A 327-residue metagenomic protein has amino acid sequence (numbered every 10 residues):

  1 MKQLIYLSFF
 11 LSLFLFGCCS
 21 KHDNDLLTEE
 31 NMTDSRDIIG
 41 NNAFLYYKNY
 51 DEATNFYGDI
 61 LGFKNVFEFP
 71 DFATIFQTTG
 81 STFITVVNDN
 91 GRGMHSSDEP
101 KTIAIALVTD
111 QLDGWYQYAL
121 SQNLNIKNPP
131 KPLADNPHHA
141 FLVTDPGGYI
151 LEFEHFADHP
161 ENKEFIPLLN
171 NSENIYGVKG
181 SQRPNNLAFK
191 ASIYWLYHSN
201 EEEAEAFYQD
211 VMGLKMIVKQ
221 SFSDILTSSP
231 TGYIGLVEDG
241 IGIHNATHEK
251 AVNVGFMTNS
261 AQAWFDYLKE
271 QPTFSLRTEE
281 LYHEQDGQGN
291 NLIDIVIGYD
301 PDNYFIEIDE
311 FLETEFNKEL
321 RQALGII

Functional and structural regions predicted by a protein language model:
K2-F9: Sec-dependent signal peptide recognition, specifically the positively charged N-region followed immediately by
L15-C18: C-terminal motif of bacterial Sec signal peptides marking the signal peptidase cleavage site
N24-T54, I103-I105, A157-E205, V252-V254 (+1 more regions): N-terminal beta-strand motif that seeds the catalytic metal site of vicinal oxygen chelate
N42-A43, V66, D110-D113: The feature marks the first
K48-D51, I105-I150, H198-E202, N253-F305 (+2 more regions): Vicinal oxygen chelate
N49-K64, S121, S199-M216: Amphipathic alpha-helical segments
K64-E99, V143, I150-A157, K215-K250 (+2 more regions): Conserved short beta-strand elements that form part of the metal-binding/catalytic scaffold of enzyme active sites
